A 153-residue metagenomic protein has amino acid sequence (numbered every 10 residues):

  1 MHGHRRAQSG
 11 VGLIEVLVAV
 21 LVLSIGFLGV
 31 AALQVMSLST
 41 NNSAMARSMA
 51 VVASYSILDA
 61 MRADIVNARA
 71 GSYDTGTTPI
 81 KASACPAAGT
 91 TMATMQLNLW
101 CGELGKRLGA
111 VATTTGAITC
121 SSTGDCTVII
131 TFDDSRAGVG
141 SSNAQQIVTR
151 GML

Functional and structural regions predicted by a protein language model:
M1-V11: N-terminal leader/signal peptides at the extreme start of proteins
S9-V22: N-terminal signal-anchor/signal peptide hydrophobic helix marking the start of the first transmembrane segment
G10-G12, A32-L33, Y73-I80: Short amphipathic alpha-helical segments, especially helix-boundary/capping motifs
L17, G29-A31, L108, V128: A short linear-motif detector with a strong N-terminal bias
V22-S43: C-terminal juxtamembrane segment of a hydrophobic transmembrane alpha-helix
S39-A44, S48, V52-L153: Flexible, low-complexity segments enriched in proline/glycine/serine and punctuated by aromatic residues
